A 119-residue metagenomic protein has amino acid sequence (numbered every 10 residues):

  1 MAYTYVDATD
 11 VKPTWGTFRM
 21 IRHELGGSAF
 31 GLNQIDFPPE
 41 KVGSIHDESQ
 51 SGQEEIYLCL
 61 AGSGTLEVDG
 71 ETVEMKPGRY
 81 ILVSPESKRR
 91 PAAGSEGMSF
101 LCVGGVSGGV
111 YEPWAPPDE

Functional and structural regions predicted by a protein language model:
M1-G31, P39, P113-E119: A short, N-terminal "cap"/entry segment at the start of jelly-roll beta-barrel domains of the cupin/DSBH fold
F18, N33-S51: Conserved short histidine dyad/triad with adjacent acidic residue
H23-E24, S44-Q50, A92-A93, E112-W114: Short histidine-centered beta-strand/loop micro-motifs that create catalytic or ligand/metal-coordination sites
S28-F30, P38-G43, S63, V106-G109: Short, charged/polar surface micro-motifs in flexible loops or helix N-caps
I45, L66-E67, V83, R89-S95 (+1 more regions): Short beta-strand His + acidic residue motifs that chelate non-heme Fe in jelly-roll/DSBH and cupin folds
G52-G64: Glycine- and acidic-residue-biased ligand/ion/polar-headgroup-sensing regions
G70-E86: Short acidic-glycine-tyrosine-enriched beta hairpin
R90-E119: Double-stranded beta-helix
